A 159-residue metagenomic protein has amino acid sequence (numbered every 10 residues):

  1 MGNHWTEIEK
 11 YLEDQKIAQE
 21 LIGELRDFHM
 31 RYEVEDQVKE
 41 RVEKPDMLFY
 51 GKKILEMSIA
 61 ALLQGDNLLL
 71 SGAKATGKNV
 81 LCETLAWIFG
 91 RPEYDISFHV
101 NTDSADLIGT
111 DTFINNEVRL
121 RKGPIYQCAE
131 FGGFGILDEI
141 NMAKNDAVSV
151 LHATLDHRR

Functional and structural regions predicted by a protein language model:
M1-R159: AAA+ P-loop NTPase catalytic core and its hallmark functional loops
